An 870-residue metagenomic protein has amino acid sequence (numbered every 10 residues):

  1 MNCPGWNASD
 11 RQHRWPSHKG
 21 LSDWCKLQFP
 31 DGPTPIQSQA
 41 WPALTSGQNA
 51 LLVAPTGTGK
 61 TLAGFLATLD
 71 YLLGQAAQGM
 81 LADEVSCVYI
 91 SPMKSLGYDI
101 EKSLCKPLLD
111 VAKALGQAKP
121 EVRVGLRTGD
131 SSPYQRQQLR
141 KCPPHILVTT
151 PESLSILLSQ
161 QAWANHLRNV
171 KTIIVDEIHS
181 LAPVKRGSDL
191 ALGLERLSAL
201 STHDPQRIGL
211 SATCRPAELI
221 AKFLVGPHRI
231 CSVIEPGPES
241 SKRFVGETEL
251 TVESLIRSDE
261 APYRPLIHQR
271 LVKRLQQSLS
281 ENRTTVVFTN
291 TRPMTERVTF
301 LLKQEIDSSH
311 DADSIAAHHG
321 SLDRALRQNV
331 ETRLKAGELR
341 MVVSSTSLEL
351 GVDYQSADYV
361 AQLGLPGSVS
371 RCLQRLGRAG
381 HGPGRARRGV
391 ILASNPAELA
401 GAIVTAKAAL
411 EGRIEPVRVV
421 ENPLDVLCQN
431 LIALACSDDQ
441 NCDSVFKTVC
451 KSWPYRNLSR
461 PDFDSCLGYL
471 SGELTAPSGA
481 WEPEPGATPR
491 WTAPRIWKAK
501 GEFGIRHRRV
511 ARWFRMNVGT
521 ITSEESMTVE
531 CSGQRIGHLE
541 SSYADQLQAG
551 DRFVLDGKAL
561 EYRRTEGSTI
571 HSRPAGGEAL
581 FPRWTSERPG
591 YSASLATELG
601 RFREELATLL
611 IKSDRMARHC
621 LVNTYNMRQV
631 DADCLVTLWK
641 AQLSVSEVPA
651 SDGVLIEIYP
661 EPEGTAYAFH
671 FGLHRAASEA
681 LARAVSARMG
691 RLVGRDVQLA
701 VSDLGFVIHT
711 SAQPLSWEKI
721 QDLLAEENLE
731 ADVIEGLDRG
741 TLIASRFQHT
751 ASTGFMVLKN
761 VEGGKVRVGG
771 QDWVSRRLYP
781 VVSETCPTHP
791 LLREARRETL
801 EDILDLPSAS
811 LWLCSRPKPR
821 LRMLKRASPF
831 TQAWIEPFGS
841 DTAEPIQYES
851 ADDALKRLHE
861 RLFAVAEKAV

Functional and structural regions predicted by a protein language model:
C3-V53: Conserved pre-motif I regulatory segment
D70-I100, P120, S201-D204: Conserved SF1/SF2 helicase motif Ia
A77, G129-K171, R333: Conserved helix/coil segment N-terminal to the catalytic DExD/H
S86-I100, I208-G209, L275-E305, Y562: Conserved strand-helix element at the start of the C-terminal RecA-like helicase core
L147, P151-S155, Q161-H203: SF2 helicase catalytic motif II
E195, Q206-T291, T295, N395-P396: Conserved interdomain linker/interface between the two RecA-like ATPase lobes of SF2 helicase motors
S368-P416: Conserved segment of the helicase C-terminal RecA-like domain
F446-S526, E540, R583, G590-V870: Extended, highly charged accessory segments
